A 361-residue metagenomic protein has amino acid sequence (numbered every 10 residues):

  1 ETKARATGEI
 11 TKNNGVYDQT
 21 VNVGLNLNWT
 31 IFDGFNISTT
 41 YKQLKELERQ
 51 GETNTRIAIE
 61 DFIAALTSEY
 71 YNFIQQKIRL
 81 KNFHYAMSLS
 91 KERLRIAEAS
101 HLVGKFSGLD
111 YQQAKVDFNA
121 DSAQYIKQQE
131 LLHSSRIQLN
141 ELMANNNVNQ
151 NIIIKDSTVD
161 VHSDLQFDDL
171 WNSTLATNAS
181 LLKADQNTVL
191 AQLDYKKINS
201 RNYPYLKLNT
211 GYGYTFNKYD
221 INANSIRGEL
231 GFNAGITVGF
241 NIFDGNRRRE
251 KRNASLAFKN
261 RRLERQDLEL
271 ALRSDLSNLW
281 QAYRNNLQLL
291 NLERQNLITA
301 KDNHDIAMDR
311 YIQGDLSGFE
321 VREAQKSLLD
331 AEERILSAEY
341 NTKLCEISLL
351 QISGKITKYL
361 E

Functional and structural regions predicted by a protein language model:
E1-W29, I154-D164, K196, N209-I242 (+1 more regions): Small/polar, glycine/serine/threonine/aspartate-rich low-complexity segments that form flexible
T7, N145-T210, Y359-E361: Amphipathic alpha-helical coiled-coil scaffold segments and their short linker/junction regions
Y17, I31-F62, H84, L109 (+5 more regions): Sec/SRP-type N-terminal targeting helices
Q50, R79-S100, K127-Q138, S277 (+3 more regions): Extended, amphipathic, non-transmembrane alpha-helical segments
D61-S173, A282, N286, L328 (+1 more regions): Periplasmic alpha-helical coiled-coil/stalk elements that build and connect Gram-negative outer-membrane
H101-K105, Y311-D315, I352: A short glycine-centered flexible hinge/capping loop motif at secondary-structure junctions
R334-E361: Acidic, low-complexity, intrinsically disordered peripheral segments
